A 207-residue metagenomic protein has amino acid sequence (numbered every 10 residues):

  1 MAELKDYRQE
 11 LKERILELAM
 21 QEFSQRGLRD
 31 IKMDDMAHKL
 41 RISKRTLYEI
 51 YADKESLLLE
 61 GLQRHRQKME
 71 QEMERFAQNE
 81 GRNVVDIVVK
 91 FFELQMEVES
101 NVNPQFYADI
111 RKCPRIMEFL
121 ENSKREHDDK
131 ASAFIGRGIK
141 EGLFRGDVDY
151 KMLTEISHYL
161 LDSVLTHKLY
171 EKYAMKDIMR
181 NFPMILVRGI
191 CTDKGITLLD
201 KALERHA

Functional and structural regions predicted by a protein language model:
M1-R26, D30-I42, S56-L59: Basic, helix-initiating cap at the start of DNA-binding domains
A2, A133-R137, E141, Y170-A207: C-terminal peripheral helix-coil segments that are non-catalytic and often amphipathic
R8, L62, R66, M117-D128 (+1 more regions): Amphipathic, non-transmembrane alpha-helical scaffold segments
R41-Y51: Short hydrophobic/aromatic patch on the recognition helix
D53-L58, K68: Short amphipathic alpha-helical segment with a characteristic S/N-K-E followed by hydrophobic residues
E60, Q71-N101, T154-S157: Hydrophobic alpha-helical connector segments
M96-L143: Short secondary-structure transition hinges
R125-L153, S157-L160, V164, K168: Hydrophobic alpha-helical bundle segments that form small-molecule/ligand-binding pockets
